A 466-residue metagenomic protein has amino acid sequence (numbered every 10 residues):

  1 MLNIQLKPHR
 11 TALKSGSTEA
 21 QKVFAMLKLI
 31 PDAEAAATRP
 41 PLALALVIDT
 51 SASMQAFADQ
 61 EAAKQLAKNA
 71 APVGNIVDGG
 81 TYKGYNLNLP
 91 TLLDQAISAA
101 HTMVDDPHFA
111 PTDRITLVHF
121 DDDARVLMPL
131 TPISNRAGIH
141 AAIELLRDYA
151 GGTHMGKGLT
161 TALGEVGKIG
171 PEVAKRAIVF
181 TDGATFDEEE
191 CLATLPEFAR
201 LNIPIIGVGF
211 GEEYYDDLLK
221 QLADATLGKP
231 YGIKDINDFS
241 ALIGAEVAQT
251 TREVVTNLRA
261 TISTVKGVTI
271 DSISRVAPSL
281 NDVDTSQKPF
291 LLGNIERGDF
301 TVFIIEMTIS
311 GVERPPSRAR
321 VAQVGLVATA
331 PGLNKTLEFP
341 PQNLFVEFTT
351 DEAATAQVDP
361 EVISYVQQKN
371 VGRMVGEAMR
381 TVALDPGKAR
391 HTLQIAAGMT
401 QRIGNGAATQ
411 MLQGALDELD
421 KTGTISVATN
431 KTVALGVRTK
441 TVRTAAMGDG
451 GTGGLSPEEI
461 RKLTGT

Functional and structural regions predicted by a protein language model:
K7-H9, E19-Q65, G74-D78, Y85-N257 (+2 more regions): Exposed acidic/Ser/Thr-rich ligand/metal-binding surfaces
A12-A20, E296: Short, solvent-exposed loop/linker segments at the N-terminal edge of repeated beta-sheet extracellular domains
K175, T301, R318-A322: Exposed beta-strand face motif in extracellular beta-rich ectodomains
V265-I273, P331-N334: Short aromatic-acidic-glycine turn motif
V276-D299: Extracellular adhesion/glycan-binding regions together with long Ser/Thr- and acidic-residue-rich low-complexity tracts
E296-P315: Low-complexity, intrinsically disordered segments enriched in Ser/Thr together with acidic residues
I309-T466: Long, acidic serine/threonine- and proline-rich intrinsically disordered regions
